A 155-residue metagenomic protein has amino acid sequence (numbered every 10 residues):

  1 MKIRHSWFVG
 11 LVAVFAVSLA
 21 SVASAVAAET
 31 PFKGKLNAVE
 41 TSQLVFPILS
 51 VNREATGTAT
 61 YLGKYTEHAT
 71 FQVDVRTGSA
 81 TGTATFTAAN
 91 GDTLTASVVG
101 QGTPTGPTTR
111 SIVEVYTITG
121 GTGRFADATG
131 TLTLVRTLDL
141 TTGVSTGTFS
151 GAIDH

Functional and structural regions predicted by a protein language model:
K2-L11: Bacterial N-terminal signal peptides that target proteins for export
G10-S21: Bacterial N-terminal signal peptides
V26-H155: Beta-strand-enriched cores of mature, soluble protein domains
